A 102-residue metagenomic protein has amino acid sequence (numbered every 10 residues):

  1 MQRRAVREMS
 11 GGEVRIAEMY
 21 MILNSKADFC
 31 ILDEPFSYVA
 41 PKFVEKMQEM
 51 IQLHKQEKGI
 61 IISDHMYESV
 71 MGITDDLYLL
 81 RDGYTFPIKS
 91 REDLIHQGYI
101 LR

Functional and structural regions predicted by a protein language model:
A5-M9: Conserved ABC ATPase signature
E34-P35: Walker B catalytic motif
P41-K42: Helix N-cap at the start of a conserved alpha-helix in ABC-type nucleotide-binding domains
M50-I62: Conserved catalytic loops of ABC-family nucleotide-binding domains
M66-G72: Conserved H-loop
G72-L79: Conserved catalytic segment of ABC-fold P-loop ATPases
Y84-R102: Conserved beta-strand-loop-alpha-helix hinge in the C-terminal portion of ABC ATPase nucleotide-binding domains
